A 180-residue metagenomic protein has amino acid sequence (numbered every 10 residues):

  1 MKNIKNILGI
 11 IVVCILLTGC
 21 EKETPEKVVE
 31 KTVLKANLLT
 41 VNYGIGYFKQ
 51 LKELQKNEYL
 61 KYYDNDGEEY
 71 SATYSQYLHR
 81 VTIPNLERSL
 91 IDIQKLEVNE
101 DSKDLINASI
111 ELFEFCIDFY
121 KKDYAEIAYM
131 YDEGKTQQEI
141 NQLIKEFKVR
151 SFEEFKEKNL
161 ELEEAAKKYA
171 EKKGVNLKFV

Functional and structural regions predicted by a protein language model:
M1-V29: Bacterial Sec-dependent N-terminal signal peptides
C20-Y77, V175-V180: Immediate post-signal-peptide N-terminus of mature secreted/exported proteins
K31-L38, D104-E114: Short, charge/polar-rich alpha-helical segments
Y43, Y47-Q50, T82-D92, F119 (+2 more regions): Amphipathic, well-ordered alpha-helical segments in soluble domains
Q50-E69, I93-E100, D123-Q138, Y169: Secondary-structure edge/capping motif, primarily at the C-terminal ends of alpha-helices and the immediately following
Q76-R80, I106-E111, N141-R150: Short, charged, amphipathic alpha-helical segments
R88-E111: Short, solvent-exposed, charged loop/turn and helix-capping segments that join or cap alpha-helices on peripheral
D118-V180: A charged, solvent-exposed segment within the mature domains of Sec-exported extracytoplasmic proteins
